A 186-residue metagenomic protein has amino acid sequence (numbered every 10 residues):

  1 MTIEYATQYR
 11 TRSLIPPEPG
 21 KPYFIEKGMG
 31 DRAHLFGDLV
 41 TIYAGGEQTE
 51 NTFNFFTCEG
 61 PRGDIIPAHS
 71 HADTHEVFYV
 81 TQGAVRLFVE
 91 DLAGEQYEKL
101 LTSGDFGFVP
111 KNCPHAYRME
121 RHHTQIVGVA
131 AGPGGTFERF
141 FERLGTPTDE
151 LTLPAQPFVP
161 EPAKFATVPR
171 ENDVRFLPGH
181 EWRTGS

Functional and structural regions predicted by a protein language model:
M1-F53, A155, V159-S186: A short, N-terminal "cap"/entry segment at the start of jelly-roll beta-barrel domains of the cupin/DSBH fold
F24, Q48, T52, D91-K111: Short acidic-glycine-tyrosine-enriched beta hairpin
F36-Y79, F88: A glycine-rich, hydrophobic loop/mini-helix early in the fold
I65-P67, R86, D105-A116: Histidine-centered metal-chelating micro-motifs
A72-S103: A short beta-strand-loop-beta hairpin characteristic of the jelly-roll/cupin
S103, K111-E138: Ligand-binding loop in jelly-roll beta-barrel domains
E138-Q156: A hydrophobic, small-residue-rich beta->alpha segment in the mid-to-C-terminal subdomain of diverse proteins
